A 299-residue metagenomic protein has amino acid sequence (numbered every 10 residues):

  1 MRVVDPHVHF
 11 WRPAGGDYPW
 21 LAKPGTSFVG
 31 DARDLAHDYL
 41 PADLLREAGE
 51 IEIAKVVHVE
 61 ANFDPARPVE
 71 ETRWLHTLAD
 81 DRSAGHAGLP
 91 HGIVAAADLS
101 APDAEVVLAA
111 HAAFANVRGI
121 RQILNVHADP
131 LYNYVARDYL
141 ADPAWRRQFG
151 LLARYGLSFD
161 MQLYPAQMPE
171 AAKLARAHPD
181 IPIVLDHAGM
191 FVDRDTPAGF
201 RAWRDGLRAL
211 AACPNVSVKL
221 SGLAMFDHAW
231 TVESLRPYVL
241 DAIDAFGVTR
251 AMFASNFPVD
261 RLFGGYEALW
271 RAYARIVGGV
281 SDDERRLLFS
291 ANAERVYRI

Functional and structural regions predicted by a protein language model:
M1-P6, G15-E47, K55, D241 (+2 more regions): Mid-to-C-terminal alpha-helical segments outside catalytic/metal-binding sites
V3-P13, L185-A188: Histidine-centered catalytic micro-motifs
H7, V56, I93, I120 (+6 more regions): Conserved, mostly hydrophobic/aromatic
R12-K55, F114-A136, A141, I181-P182 (+3 more regions): Active-site gating loops and adjacent loop-to-helix segments of metal-dependent hydrolytic enzymes
L35, N62-V69, A97-E105, L163-P169 (+3 more regions): Acidic-and-aromatic substrate-binding clefts and catalytic sites of carbohydrate-active enzymes
D43-E47, E71-A79, A104-H111, A144-L151 (+4 more regions): A general structural detector for well-ordered alpha-helical segments in enzyme core domains, enriched
V69-A166, K173, K219-F226: Active-site gating/metal-coordination segments in enzymes
V135-M252: Catalytic pocket-lining loop regions of alpha/beta-barrel enzymes, especially the amidohydrolase/enolase/GH5 lineages
